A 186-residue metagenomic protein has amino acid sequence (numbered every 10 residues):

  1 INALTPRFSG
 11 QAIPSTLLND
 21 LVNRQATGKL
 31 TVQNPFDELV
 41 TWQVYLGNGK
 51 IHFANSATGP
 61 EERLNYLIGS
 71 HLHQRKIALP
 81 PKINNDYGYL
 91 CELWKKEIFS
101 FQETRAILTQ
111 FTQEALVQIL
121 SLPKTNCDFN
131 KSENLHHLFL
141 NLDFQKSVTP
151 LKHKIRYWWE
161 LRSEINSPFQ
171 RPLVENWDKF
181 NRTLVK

Functional and structural regions predicted by a protein language model:
I1-K186: Acidic, Ser/Thr/Pro-enriched low-complexity segments and adjacent helix/loop capping patches that create flexible
